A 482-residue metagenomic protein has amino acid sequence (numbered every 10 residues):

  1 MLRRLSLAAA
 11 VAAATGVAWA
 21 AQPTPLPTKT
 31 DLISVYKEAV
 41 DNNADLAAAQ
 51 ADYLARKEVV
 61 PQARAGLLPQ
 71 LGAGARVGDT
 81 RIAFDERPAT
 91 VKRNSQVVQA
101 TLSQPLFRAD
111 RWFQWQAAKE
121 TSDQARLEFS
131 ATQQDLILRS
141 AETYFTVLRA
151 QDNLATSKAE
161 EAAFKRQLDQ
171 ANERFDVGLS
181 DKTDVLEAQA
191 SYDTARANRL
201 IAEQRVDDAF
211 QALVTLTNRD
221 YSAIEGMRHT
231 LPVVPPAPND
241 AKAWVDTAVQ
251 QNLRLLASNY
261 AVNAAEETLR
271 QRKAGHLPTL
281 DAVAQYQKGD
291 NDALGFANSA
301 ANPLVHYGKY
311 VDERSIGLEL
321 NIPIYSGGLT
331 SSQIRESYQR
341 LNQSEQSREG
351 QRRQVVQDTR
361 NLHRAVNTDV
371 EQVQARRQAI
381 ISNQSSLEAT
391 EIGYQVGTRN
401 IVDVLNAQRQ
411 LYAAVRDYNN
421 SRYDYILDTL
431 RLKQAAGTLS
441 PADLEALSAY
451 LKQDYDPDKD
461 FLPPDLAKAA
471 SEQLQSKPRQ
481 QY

Functional and structural regions predicted by a protein language model:
M1-W19: Gram-negative bacterial Sec-dependent N-terminal signal peptides
A21-A150, K182, L280, A284 (+2 more regions): Short flexible linkers and secondary-structure junctions
A21-T24, N419-Y482: Acidic, low-complexity, intrinsically disordered peripheral segments
A47-A51, R64-L68, G72, L106-Q133 (+7 more regions): Sec/SRP-type N-terminal targeting helices
A83-A89, G226-R228, A293-A301, S332 (+1 more regions): Outer-membrane beta-barrel translocator domains and adjoining extracellular loop/strand segments of Gram-negative
K92-N94, Y310-D312, A413: Short sequence motifs at beta-strands and strand-loop junctions characteristic of Gram-negative outer-membrane
Q96-L102, W244, R314-L320: Hydrophobic, lipid-facing positions within transmembrane beta-strands of outer-membrane proteins
D135-Q251, A261, A365, D369 (+5 more regions): Periplasmic alpha-helical coiled-coil/stalk elements that build and connect Gram-negative outer-membrane
